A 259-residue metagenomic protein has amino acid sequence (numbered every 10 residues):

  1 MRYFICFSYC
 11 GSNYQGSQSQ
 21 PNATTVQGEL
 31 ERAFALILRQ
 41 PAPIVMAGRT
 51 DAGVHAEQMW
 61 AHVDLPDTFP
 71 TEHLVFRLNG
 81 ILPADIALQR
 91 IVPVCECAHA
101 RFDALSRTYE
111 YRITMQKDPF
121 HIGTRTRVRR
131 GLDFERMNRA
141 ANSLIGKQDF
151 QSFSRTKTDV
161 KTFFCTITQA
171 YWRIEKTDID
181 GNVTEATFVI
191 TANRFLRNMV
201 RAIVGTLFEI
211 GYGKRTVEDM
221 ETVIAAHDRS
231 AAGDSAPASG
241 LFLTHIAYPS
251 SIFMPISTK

Functional and structural regions predicted by a protein language model:
M1-K259: Structured-RNA-binding interfaces characteristic of tRNA pseudouridine synthases
